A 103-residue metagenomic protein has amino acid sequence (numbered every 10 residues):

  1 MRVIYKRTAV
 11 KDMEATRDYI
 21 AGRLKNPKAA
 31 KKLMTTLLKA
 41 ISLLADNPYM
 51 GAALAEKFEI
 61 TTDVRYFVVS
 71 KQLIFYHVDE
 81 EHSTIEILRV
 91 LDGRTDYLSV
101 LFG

Functional and structural regions predicted by a protein language model:
M1-T36: Arg/Lys-rich, positively charged N-terminal/basic patches that mediate binding to nucleic acids
R7, L54, F58, T95 (+1 more regions): Solvent-exposed, flexible loop/coil residues
L24, V69-G103: Enriched for short, Lys/Arg-rich terminal
L38-S42: Compact soluble domain cores
A45-P48: Short proline/glycine- and basic residue-enriched helix-capping loop/turn segments at helix->loop/beta transitions
M50-E81: Basic/aromatic recognition patch in beta-strand/loop cores that engages polyanionic ligands
